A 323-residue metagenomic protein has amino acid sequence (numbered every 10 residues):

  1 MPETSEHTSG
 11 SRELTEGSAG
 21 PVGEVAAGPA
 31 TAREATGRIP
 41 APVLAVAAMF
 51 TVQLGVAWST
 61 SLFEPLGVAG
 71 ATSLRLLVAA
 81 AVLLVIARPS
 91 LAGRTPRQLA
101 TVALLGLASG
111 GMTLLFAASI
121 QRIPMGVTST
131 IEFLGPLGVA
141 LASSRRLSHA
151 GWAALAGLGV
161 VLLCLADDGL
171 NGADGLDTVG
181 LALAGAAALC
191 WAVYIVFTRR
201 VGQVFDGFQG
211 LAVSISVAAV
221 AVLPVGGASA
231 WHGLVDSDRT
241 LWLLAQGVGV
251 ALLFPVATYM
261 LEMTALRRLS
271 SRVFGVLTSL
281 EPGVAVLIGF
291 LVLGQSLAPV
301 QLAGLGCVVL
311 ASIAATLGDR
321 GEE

Functional and structural regions predicted by a protein language model:
M1-G70, L104-L107, G111-L115, L158 (+3 more regions): Glycine-/small-residue-enriched transmembrane alpha-helix faces in small-molecule transporters and effluxers
P2-E6, R12, E16, G20 (+5 more regions): C-terminal-most transmembrane helix of multi-pass membrane proteins
P40-L44, G70-V85, H149-L158, V179-A186 (+1 more regions): Hydrophobic alpha-helical transmembrane segments of multi-pass integral membrane proteins, especially transporters
V46-W58, I86, A103-A118, V161-L162 (+5 more regions): Hydrophobic alpha-helical transmembrane segments of multi-pass membrane transport proteins, especially secondary
L62, A71, R75, S119 (+8 more regions): Hydrophobic/aromatic residues within transmembrane alpha-helices of multi-pass small-molecule transporters
G70-V78, A117-L147, A187, S271-F290: Specific alpha-helical transmembrane segments that line the substrate/conduction pathway and gating interfaces
L74, L105, I131, G151 (+3 more regions): Hydrophobic core positions of alpha-helical segments in small-molecule transporters and transporter systems
L83, L134, S148-G169, I288-F290 (+1 more regions): Hydrophobic transmembrane alpha-helices of multi-pass small-molecule transport proteins
